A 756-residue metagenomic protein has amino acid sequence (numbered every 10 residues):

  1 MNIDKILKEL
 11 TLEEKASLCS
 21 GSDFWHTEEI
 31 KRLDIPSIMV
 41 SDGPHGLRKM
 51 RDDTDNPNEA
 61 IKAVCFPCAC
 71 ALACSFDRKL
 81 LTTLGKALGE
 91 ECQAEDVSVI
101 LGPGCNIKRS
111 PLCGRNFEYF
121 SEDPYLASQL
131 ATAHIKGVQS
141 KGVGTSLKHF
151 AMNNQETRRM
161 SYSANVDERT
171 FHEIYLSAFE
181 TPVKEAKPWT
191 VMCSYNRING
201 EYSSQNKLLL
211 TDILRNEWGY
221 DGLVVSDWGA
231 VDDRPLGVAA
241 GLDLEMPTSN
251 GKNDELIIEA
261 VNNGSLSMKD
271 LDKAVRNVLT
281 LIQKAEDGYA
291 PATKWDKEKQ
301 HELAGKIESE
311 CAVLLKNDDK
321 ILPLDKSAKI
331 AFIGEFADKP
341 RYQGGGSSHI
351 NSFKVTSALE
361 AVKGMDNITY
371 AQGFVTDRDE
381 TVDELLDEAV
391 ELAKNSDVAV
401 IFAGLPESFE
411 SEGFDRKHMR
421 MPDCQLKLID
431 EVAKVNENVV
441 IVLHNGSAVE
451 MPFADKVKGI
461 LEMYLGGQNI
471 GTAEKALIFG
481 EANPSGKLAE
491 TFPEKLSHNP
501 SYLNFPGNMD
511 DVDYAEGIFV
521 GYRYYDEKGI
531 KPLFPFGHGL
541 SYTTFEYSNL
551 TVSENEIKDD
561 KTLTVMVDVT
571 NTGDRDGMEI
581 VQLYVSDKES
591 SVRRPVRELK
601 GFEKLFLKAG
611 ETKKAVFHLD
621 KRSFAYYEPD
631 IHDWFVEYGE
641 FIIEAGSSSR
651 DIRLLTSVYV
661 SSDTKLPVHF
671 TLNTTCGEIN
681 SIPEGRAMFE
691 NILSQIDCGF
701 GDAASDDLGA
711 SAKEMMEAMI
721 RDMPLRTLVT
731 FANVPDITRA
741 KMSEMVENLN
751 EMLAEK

Functional and structural regions predicted by a protein language model:
M1-A625, E640-A645, S649: Glycoside hydrolase catalytic-domain context in secreted enzymes
M1-N2, S661, A754-K756: Basic/polar N-terminal segments that are highly enriched at the extreme N-terminus, encompassing both cleavable
I6, N253, S267, S357 (+5 more regions): Short, solvent-exposed coil/turn linker segments
A133, G137, M688-Q695, N748: Generic non-transmembrane alpha-helical segments
D620-T664: Terminal connector regions
S661-S681: Low-complexity, Pro/Ser/Thr- and charge-rich linker/hinge segments at domain boundaries
T674-K741: Conserved, compact domain cores that house catalytic/ligand-binding motifs in diverse enzymes and effector modules
D736-K756: Death-fold interaction domains
